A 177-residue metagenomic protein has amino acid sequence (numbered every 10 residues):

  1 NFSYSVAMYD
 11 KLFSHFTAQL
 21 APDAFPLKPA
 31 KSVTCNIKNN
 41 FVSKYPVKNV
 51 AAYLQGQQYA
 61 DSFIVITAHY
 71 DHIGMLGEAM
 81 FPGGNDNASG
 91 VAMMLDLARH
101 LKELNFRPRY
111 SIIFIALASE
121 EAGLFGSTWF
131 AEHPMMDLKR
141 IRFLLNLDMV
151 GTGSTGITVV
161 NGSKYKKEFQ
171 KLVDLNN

Functional and structural regions predicted by a protein language model:
N1, I37-F41, E78-N87, A116 (+1 more regions): Second-shell loop/turn segments in exported
F2-G83, D96-R99, E103-R109: Soluble metallo-hydrolase cores and metallopeptidase-like ectodomains found primarily in the secretory/periplasmic
S3-F13, T17, L117-N177: Metal-dependent peptidase/peptidase-like ectodomains
Q58, D86, A122: Glycosyltransferase donor-binding loop in the core domain
I64-T67, R109-A118, F143-N146: Beta-strand segments within the central parallel beta-sheet cores of soluble alpha/beta enzyme folds
Y70-H72, N87, M149: Generic detector of well-ordered alpha-helical packing
A88-D96, F125, W129: Short amphipathic alpha-helical face segments that pack within enzyme cores and frequently flank/anchor catalytic
